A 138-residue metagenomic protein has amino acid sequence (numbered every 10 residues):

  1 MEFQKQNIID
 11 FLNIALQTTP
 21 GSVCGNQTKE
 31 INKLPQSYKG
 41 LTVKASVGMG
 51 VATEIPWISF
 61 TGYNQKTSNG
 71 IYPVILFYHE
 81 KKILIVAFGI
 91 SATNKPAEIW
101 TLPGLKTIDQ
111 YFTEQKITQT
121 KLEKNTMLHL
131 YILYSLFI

Functional and structural regions predicted by a protein language model:
M1, I14-T19, F88-E98, Y131-I138: Charged, low-complexity surface segments at secondary-structure and domain boundaries
M1-L34: N-terminal "first-domain core" detector
M1-N7, T42-G48, E54, Y111-I138: Catalytic "initiation/cleavage/transfer" segments centered on a nucleophilic residue and adjacent nucleic-acid-engaging
N26-M49: An acidic intrinsically disordered interaction segment
T42-I75: Amphipathic, interaction-prone secondary-structure segments
I55-S59, Y72-L76, I83-G89, Y131-L133: Ordered hydrophobic segments in well-structured contexts
Y78-L128: Compact, glycine/acidic-enriched structural inserts
